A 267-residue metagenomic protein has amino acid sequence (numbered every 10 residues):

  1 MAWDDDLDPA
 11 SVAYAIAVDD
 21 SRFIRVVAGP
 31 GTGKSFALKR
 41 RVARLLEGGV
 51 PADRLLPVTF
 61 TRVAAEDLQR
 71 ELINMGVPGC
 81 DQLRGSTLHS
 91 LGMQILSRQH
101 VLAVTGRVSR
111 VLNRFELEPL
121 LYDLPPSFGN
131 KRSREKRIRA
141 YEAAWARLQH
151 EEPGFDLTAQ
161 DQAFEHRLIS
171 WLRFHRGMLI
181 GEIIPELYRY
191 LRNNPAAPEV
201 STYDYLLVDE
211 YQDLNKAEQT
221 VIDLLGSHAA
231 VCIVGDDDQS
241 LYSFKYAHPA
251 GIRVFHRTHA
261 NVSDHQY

Functional and structural regions predicted by a protein language model:
M1-T32, F36-A37, R54-L56, D123-L207 (+3 more regions): Accessory N-terminal region flanking or inserted into the helicase ATPase core in nucleic-acid motor proteins
M1-V104: P-loop NTPase Walker
D19-S21, L88, R107-P119, R134-A140: Conserved ATP-dependent motor core of P-loop NTPases, especially the RecA-like helicase ATPase domain
R40-E47, R70-N74, P185, R189-R192 (+2 more regions): Short, well-ordered alpha-helices that flank and scaffold nucleotide-derived cofactor binding pockets
V50-R54, M75-L83, Q99-L112, D123-R134 (+5 more regions): Short, polar/flexible loop-turn hinges at active-site or ligand-entry regions and domain interfaces
Q69-E71, S97, V111, Q219-T220 (+1 more regions): Short amphipathic alpha-helical segments
E210: Catalytic glutamate of the conserved HExxH
Q219-Y267: Conserved RecA-like helicase ATPase core segment that couples NTP binding/hydrolysis to strand translocation
